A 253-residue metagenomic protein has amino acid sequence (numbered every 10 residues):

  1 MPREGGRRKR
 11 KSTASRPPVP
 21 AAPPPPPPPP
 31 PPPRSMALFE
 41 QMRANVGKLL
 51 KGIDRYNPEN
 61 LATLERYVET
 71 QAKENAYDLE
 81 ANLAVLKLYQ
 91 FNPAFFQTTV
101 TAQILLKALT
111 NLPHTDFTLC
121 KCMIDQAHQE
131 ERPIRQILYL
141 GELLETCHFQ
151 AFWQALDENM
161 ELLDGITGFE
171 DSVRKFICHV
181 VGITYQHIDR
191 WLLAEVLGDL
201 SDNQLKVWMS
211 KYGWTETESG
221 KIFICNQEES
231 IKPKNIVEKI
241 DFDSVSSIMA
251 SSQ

Functional and structural regions predicted by a protein language model:
P2-Y77, F91, F95-Q103, K107-Q253: Charged, E/D/K/R/S-rich low-complexity terminal regions of large eukaryotic assembly subunits
